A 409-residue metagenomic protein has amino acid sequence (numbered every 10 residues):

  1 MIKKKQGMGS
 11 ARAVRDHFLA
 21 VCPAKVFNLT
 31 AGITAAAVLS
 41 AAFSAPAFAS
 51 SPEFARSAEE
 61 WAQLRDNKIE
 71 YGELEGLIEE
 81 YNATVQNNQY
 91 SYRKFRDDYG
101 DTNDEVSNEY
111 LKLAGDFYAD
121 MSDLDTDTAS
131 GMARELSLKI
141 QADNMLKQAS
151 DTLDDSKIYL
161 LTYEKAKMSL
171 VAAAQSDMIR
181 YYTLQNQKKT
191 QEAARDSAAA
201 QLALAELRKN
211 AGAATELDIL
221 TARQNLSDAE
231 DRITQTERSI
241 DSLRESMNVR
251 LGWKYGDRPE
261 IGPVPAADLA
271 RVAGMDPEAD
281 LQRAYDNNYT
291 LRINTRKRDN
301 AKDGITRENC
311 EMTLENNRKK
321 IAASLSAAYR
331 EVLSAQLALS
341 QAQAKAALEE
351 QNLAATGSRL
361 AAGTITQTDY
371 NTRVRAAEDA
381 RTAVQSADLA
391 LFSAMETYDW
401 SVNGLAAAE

Functional and structural regions predicted by a protein language model:
M1-T30: Bacterial Sec-dependent N-terminal signal peptides
I2-M8, V14, S50-S176: Short flexible linkers and secondary-structure junctions
K3, S51-Y71, G262, L314-N317 (+2 more regions): Acidic, low-complexity, intrinsically disordered peripheral segments
V21-A47: Sec-dependent N-terminal signal peptides of Gram-positive bacterial secreted proteins and lipoproteins
N88-S91, F95, Q148, N186-Q235 (+2 more regions): Charged, solvent-exposed structural "stalk/scaffold" segments of large extracytoplasmic/peripheral assemblies
A142-K167, V264-A267, R292, D299-K302 (+2 more regions): Small/polar (Gly/Ser/Thr/Ala-rich) solvent-exposed segments that form structured loops/beta-strands/short helices used
E237-D280, M395-E409: Short, solvent-exposed, mixed-charge loop/turn linkers that connect secondary-structure elements
